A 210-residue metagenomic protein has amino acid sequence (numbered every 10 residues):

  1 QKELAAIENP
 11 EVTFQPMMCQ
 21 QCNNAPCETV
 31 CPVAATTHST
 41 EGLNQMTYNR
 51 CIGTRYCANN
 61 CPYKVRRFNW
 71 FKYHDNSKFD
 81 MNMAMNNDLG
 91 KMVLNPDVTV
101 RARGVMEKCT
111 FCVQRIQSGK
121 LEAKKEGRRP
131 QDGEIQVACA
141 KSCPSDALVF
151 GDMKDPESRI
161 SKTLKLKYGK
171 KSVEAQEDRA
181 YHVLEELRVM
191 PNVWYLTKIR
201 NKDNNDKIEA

Functional and structural regions predicted by a protein language model:
Q1-A210: Non-ligating segments of multi-cofactor redox enzymes
